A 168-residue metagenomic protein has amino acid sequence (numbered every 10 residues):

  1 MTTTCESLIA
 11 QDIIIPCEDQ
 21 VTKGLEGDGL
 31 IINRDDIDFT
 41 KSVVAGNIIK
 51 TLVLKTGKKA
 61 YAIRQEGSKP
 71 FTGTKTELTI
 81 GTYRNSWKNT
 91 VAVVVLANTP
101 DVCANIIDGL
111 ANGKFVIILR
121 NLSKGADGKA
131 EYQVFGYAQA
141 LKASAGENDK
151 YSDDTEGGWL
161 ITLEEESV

Functional and structural regions predicted by a protein language model:
T2-T90, Q139-D153: Solvent-exposed edge beta-strands and adjacent loop segments that serve as assembly or binding interfaces
G27-R34, V91, N112-S123: Short, hydrophobic/proline-enriched secondary-structure or compact coil segments at domain edges
G29, G73, V93, I117-L119 (+2 more regions): Generic structural hydrophobic/aromatic packing signal, biased to beta-strands
L78-D101, D154-V168: Oligomerization/assembly interface segments of phage tail-like spikes and tubes
T90-A97, L122-G146: Short acidic, glycine/tyrosine-flanked loop/strand segments centered on an H-E-D-like triad
D101-A104, G146-N148: Short alpha-helical segments and helix-capping/turn motifs at coil-helix boundaries
A104-V134: Short, acidic/charged, Gly/Pro-enriched secondary-structure junctions
V134-V168: Mixed-charge, glycine-accented linear interaction segment located at domain edges/termini
